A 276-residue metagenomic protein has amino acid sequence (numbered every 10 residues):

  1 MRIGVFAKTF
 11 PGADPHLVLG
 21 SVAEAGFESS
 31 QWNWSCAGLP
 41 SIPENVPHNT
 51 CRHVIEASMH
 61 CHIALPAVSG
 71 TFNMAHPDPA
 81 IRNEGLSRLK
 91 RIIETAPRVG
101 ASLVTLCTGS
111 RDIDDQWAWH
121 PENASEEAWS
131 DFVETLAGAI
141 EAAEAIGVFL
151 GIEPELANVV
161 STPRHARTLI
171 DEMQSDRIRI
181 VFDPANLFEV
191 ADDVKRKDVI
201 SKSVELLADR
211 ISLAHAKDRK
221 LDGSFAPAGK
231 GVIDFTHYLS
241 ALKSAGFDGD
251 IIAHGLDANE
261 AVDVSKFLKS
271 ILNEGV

Functional and structural regions predicted by a protein language model:
M1-G4, P11-E28, M59, G100-S102 (+2 more regions): Histidine-acidic metal/acid-base catalytic patches
M1-I3, H62-P66, L86: Transmembrane beta-strand segments of Gram-negative outer membrane beta-barrel proteins
T9, C36, A64, S69-F72 (+6 more regions): Short, flexible active-site-adjacent loop segments at beta-strand->alpha-helix junctions, enriched in small/polar
D14, P43-H53: Aromatic- and glycine-enriched glycan-recognition loops and surfaces that form the carbohydrate-binding subsites
H16-L17, R52-C61, H76-F182: Active-site acidic/histidine proton-transfer and metal-coordination neighborhood in alpha/beta enzyme cores
E28-P40: A short beta-strand-loop structural module common to alpha/beta enzyme folds
A37-I42, M74-D78, I113-W117, E122 (+2 more regions): A short acidic, helix-capping loop that chelates divalent metal ions and anchors anionic groups
P43, P47, I81, G85 (+6 more regions): Residue-level preference for long, well-ordered alpha-helices that form the structural scaffold of enzyme catalytic
